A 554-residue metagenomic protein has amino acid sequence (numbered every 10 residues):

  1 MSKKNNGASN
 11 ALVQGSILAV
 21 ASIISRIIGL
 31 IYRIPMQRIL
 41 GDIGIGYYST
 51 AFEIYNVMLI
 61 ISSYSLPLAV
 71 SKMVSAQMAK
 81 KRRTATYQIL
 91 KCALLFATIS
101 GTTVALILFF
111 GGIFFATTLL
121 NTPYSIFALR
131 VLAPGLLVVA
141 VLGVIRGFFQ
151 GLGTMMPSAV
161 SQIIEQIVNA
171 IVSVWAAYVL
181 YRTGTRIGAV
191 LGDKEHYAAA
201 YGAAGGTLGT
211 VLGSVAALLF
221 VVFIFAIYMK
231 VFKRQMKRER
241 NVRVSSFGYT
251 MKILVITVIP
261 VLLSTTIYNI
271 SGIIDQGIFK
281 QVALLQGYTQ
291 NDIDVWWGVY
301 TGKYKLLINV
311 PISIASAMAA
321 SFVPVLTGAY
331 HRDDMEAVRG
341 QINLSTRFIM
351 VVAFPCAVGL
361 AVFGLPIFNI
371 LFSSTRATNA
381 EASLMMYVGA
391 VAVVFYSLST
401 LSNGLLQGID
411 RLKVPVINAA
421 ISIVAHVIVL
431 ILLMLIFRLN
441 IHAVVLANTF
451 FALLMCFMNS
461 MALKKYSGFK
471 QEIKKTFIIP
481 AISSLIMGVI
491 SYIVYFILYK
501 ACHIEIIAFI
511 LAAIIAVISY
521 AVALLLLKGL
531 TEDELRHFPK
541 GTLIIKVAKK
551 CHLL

Functional and structural regions predicted by a protein language model:
M1-I28, T84, Q88, N241-N269 (+2 more regions): N-terminal membrane topogenesis motif
S2, Y495-L554: Membrane-proximal transmembrane or re-entrant/amphipathic helices at the cytosolic face
N10-L68, A105, F109, I259-I278: Signature of the first transmembrane helix
S25, P67-S71, V131-Q150, P157-Q166 (+5 more regions): Short runs within selected transmembrane alpha-helices of multi-pass transporters and secretion channels
Q37-V57, Y124, H196-A204, T250-T257 (+2 more regions): Interfacial/gating helices of multi-pass transporter permease domains
Y64-A79, I312-D334: Helix-loop junctions and terminal segments of transmembrane helices in multi-pass membrane transport/translocation
I113-L132, A361-V393: Interfacial segments at transmembrane-helix termini and the short loops linking adjacent helices
M156, I167-L219, I224, K413 (+5 more regions): Membrane-interface helix-loop junctions in multi-pass transport and translocation proteins
